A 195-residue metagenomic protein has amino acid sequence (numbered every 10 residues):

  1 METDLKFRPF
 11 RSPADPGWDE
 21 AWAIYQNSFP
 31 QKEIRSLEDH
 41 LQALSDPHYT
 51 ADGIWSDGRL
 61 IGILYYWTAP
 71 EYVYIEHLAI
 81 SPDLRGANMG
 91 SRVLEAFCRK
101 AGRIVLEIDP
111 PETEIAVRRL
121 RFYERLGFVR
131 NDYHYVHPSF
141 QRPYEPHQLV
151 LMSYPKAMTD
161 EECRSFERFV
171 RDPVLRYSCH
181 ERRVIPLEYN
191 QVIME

Functional and structural regions predicted by a protein language model:
M1-R35, D39, L149, S165-E188: Short amphipathic alpha-helix that is part of the acyltransferase structural core
E38-A43, Y135-Q141: Short, solvent-exposed loop/turn elements at beta->coil junctions and helix N-caps that rim active or binding pockets
A43-G53, E145: A short helix-loop-beta-strand connector motif used in the catalytic cores of GNAT acetyltransferases and, in some
G53, R59-W67, Y72-A79: Conserved beta-strand in the GNAT
I80, G86-R99: Conserved acetyl-CoA-binding loop-helix of GNAT-fold acetyltransferases
K100-E114: Conserved GNAT acetyl-CoA-binding A-motif
P110-Y133: Conserved active-site alpha-helix within GNAT-family acetyltransferase domains
I115, V136-E195: C-terminal "cap" of GNAT-fold acetyltransferases
